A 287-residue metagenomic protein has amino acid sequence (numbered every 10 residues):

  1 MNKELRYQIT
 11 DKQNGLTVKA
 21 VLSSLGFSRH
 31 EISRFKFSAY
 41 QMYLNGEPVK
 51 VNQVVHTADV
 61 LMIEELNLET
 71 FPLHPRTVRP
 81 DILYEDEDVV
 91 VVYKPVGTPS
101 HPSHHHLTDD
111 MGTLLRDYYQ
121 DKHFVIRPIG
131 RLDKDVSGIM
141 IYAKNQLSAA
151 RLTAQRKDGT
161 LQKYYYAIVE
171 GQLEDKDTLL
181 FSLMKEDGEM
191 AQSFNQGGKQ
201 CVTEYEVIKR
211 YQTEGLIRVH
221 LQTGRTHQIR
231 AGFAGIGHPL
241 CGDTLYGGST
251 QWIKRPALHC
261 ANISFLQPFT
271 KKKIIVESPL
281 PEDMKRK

Functional and structural regions predicted by a protein language model:
M1-K287: RNA pseudouridine synthases
